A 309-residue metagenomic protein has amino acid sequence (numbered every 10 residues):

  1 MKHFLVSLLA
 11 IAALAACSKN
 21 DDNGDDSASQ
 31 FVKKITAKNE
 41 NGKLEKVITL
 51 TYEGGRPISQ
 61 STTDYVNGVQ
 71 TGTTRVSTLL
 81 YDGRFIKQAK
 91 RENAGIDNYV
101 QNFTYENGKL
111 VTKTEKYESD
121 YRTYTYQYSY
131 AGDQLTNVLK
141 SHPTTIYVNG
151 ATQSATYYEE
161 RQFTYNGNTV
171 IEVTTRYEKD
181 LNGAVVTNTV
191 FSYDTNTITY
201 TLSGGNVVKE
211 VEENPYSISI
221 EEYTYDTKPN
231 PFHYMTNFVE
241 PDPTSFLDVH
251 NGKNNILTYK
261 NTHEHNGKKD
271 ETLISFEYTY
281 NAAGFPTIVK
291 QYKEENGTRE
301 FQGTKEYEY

Functional and structural regions predicted by a protein language model:
M1-F4, S18: Positively charged n-region of N-terminal signal peptides that target proteins for export
F4-A12: Sec-dependent N-terminal signal peptides
L14-A16: C-terminal motif of bacterial Sec signal peptides marking the signal peptidase cleavage site
K19-Y309: Buried hydrophobic residues that stabilize the cores of well-folded domains
